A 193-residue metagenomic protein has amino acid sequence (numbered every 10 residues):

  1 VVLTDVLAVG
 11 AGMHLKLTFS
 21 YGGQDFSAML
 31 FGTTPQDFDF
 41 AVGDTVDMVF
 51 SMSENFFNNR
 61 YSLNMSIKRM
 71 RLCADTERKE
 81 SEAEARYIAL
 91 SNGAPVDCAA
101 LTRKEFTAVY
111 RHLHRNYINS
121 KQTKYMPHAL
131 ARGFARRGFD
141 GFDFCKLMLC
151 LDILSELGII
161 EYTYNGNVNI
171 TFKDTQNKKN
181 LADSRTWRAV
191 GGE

Functional and structural regions predicted by a protein language model:
V1-E193: Acidic, two-metal ion nucleic-acid-processing modules in DNA metabolism proteins
